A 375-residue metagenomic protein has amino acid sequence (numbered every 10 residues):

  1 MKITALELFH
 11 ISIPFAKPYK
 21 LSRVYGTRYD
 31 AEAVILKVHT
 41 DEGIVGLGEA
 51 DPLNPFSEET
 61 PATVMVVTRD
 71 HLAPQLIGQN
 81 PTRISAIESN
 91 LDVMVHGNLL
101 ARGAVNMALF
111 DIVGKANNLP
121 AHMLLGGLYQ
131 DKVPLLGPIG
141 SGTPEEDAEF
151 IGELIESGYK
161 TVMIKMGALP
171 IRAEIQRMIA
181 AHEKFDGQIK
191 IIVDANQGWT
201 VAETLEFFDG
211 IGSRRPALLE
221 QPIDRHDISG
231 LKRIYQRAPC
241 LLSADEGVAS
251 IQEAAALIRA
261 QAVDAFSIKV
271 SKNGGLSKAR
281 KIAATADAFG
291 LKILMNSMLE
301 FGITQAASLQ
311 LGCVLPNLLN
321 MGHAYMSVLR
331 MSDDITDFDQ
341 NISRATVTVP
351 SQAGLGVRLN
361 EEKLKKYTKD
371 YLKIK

Functional and structural regions predicted by a protein language model:
M1-L47, D51-F56, V328-D333: Structured beta-strand/loop patches that form or line metal/cofactor-binding pockets in enzymes
I3, L36, G43, L72 (+10 more regions): Conserved, mostly hydrophobic/aromatic
A5, H39-A116: Metal- or metallocofactor-binding catalytic centers and their adjacent structured scaffolds across diverse enzyme
N106-G140: Glycine-rich, aromatic-flanked loop segments that form ligand/cofactor-binding clefts across common enzyme folds
G126-A238: Metal-dependent enolase-superfamily TIM-barrel catalytic cores that perform enediolate-based chemistry
R215-L218, H226-L241, V248-T346: Shared catalytic-loop signature of beta/alpha-barrel
R330-K375: C-terminal extensions of enzymes
